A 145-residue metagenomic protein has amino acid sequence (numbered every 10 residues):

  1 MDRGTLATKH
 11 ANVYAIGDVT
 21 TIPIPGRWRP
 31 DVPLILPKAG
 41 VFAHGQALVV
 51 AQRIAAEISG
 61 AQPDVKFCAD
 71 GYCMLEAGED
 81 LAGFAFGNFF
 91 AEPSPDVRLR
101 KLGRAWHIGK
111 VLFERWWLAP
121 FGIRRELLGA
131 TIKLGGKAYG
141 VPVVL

Functional and structural regions predicted by a protein language model:
M1-A15, A77-P95: FAD-binding beta-loop-beta segment adjacent to the flavin cofactor pocket
M1-G45: FAD-site-proximal beta/loop scaffold in flavoenzymes
A7, H44-V49, R104-G109: Short C-terminal domain-edge/linker segments immediately following a structured domain
V13-D31, A69, R125-V144: A broadly tuned preference for mixed-charge, low-complexity surface segments
D18, P33-L36, A61, E92-D96: Short, low-complexity, polar/charged sequence segments that are solvent-exposed and flexible
A39-A69: Internal hydrophobic alpha-helix adjacent to the cofactor/substrate pocket in enzyme cavities
V65-G83: Flavin (FAD/FMN) cofactor-binding core of flavoprotein oxidoreductases
F84-L145: C-terminal auxiliary extensions adjacent to catalytic cores
